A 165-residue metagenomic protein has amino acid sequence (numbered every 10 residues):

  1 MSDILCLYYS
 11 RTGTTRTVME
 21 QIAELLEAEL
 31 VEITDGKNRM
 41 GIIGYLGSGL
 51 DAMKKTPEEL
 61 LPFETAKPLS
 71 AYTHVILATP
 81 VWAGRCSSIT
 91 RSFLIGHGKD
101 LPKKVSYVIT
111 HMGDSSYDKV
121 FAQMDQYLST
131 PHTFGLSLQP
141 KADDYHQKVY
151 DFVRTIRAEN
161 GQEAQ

Functional and structural regions predicted by a protein language model:
M1-L77, G84-S87, P131, Y150-Q165: N-terminal beta1-alpha1-beta2 submodule of the flavodoxin-like/Rossmannoid cofactor-binding fold
T12, K37, W82-G84, M112-S115 (+1 more regions): Solvent-exposed loop/turn segments at secondary-structure junctions within structured extracellular/periplasmic domains
E20, E24, S92-G96, Q126: Short, well-ordered alpha-helices that flank and scaffold nucleotide-derived cofactor binding pockets
L69-S70, I95-K104, L128-S129: Short, conserved loop/helix-junction motifs that constitute active-site signature segments in enzyme catalytic cores
L77-A78, Y107: Redox-cofactor binding/interface segments in oxidoreductases and associated redox assembly factors
I89-I95, V120-A122, K148-V153: Charged helix-capping and loop-helix junction motifs
S106-D144: Short, glycine-/small-residue-rich phosphate/pyrophosphate-handling segment
S137-R157: A hydrophobic alpha-helix/topogenic segment detector that preferentially activates on transmembrane helices
